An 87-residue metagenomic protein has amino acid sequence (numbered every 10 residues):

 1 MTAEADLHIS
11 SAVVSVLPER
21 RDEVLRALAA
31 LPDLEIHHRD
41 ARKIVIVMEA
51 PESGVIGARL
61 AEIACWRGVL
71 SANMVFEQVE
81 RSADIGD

Functional and structural regions predicted by a protein language model:
M1-D87: Long, contiguous binding/interaction regions
